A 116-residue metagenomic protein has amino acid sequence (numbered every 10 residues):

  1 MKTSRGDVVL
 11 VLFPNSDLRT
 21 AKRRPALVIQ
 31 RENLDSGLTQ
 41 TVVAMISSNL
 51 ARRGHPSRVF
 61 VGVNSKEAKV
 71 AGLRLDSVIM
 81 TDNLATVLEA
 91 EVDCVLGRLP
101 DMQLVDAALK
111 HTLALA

Functional and structural regions predicted by a protein language model:
M1-A116: Conserved functional hotspots at enzyme active or ligand-binding sites that engage polyanionic ligands
